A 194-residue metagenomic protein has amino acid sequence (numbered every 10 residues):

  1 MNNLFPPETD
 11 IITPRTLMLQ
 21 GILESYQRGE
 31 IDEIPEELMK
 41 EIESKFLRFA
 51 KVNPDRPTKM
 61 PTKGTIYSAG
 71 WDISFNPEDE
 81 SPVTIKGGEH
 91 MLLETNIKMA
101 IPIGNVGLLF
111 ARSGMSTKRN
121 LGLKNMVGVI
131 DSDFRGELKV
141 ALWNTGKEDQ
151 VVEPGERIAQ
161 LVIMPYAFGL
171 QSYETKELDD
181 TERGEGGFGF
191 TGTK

Functional and structural regions predicted by a protein language model:
N2-K194: DUTPase catalytic domain/fold
